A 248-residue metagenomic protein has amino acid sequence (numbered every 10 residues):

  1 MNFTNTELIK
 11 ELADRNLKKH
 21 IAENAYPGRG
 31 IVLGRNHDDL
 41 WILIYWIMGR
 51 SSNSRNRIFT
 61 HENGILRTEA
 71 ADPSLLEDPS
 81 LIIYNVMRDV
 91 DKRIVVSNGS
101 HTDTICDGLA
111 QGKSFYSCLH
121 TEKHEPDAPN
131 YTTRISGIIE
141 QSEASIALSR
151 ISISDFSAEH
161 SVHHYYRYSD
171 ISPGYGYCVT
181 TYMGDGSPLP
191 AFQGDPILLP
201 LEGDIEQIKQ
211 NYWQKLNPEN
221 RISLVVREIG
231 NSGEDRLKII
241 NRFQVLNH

Functional and structural regions predicted by a protein language model:
M1-H248: Conserved short alpha-helical segments that host acidic/polar catalytic motifs at enzyme active sites
